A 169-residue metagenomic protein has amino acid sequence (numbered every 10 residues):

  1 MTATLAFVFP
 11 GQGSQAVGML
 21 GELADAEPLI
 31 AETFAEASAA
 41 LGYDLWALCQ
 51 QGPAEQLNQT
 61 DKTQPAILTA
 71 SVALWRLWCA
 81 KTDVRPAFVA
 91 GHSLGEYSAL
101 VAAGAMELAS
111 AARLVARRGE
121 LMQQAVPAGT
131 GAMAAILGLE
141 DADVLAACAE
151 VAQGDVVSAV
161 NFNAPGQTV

Functional and structural regions predicted by a protein language model:
M1-T2, K62, A128, N163: A generic fold-level signal
T2-A90: Helix-rich "cap/lid" substructures immediately adjacent to catalytic or cofactor-binding pockets
Q12-S14, A39-L41, A102-V169: Alpha/beta catalytic cores of group-transfer enzymes, especially the acyltransferase/condensing modules of polyketide
Q15-V17, E22, W46, G95 (+3 more regions): Short, electropositive, low-hydrophobicity segments enriched in small/polar residues
E32, A66, S93-L94, M106 (+1 more regions): An amphipathic alpha-helix/helix-turn recognition signal
G52, S93, V115-R118: A general structural motif at alpha-helix termini
E55-Q59, A99, A103, A128: Short amphipathic alpha-helical segments at helix-loop
S71, A87-A99, E107: Gly/Ala-rich beta-loop-alpha elbow adjacent to hydrolase catalytic centers
